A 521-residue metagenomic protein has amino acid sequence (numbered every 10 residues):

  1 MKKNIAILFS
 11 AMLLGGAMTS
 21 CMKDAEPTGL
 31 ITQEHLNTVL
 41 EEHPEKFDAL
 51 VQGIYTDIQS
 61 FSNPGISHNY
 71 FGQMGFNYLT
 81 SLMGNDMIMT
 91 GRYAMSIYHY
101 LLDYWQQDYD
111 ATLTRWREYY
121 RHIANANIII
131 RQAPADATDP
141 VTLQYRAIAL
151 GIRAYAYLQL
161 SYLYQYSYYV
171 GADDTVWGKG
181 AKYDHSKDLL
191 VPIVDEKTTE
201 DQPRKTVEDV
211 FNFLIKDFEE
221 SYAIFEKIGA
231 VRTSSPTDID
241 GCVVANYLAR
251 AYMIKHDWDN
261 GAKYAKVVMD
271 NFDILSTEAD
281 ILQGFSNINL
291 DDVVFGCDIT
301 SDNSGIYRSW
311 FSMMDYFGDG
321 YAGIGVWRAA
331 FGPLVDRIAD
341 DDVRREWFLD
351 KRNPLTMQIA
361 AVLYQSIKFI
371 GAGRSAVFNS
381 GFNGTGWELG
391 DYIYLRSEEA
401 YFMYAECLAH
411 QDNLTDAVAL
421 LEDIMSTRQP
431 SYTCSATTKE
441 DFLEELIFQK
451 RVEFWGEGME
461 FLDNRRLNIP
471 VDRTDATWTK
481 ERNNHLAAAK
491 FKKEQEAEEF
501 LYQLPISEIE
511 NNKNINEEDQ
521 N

Functional and structural regions predicted by a protein language model:
M1-I31: Bacterial Sec-dependent N-terminal signal peptides
C21-Y78, Y321, G325-V326, L334 (+6 more regions): Membrane-proximal, proline-rich intrinsically disordered regions
N37, N69-Y78, Y164-K187, K227-S309 (+1 more regions): Short, surface-exposed recognition loops and adjoining beta-strand edges that mediate ligand/DNA contacts, enriched
S62, D238, A262-S397, E453 (+7 more regions): Hydrophobic-face positions in mid-chain alpha helices that act as interaction patches
R92-S167, K205, A223-F225, G386-Y392 (+1 more regions): Conserved, well-structured interaction surfaces
